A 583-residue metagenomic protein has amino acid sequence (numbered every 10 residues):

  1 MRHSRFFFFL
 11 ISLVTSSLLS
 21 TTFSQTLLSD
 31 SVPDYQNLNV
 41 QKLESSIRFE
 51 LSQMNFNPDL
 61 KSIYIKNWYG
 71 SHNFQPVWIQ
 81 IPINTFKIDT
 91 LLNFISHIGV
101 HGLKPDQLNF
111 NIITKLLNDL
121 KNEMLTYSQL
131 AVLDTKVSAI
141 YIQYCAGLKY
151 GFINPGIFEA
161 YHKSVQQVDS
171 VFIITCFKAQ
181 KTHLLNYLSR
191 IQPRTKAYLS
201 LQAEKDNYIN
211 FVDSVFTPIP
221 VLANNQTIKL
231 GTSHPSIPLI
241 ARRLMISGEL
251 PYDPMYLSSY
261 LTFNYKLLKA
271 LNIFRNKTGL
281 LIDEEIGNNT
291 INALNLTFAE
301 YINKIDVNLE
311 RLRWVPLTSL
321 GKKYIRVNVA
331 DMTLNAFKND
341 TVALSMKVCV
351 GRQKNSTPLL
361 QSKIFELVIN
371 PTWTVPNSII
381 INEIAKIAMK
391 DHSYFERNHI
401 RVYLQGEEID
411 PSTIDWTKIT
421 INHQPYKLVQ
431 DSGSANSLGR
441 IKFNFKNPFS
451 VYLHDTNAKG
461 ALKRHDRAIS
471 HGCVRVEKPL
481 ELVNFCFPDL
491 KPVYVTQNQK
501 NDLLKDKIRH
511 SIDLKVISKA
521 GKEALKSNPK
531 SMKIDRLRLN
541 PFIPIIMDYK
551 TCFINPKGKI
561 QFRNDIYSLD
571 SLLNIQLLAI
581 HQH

Functional and structural regions predicted by a protein language model:
M1-S31: Bacterial Sec-dependent N-terminal signal peptides
L10-L13, T90, I98, V215: Prokaryotic Sec-type signal peptides and long signal-anchor helices with extended Leu/Ile/Val-rich h-regions
F23-K61, K66-S71, I142, H162 (+1 more regions): Well-ordered beta-sheet/strand-loop patches within structured domains
T26-D169: Cationic-aromatic interfacial patches
